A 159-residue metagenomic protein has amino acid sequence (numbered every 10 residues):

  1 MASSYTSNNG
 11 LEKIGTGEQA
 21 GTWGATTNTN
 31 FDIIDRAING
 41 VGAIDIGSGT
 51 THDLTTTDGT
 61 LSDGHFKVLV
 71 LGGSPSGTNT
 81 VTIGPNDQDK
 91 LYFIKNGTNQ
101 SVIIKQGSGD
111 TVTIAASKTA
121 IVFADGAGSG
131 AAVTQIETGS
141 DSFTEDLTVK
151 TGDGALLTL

Functional and structural regions predicted by a protein language model:
A2-N9, G15-V102, D141-L159: Exposed extracellular interaction/assembly regions and N-terminal maturation sites
F31-N39, Q100-S108, F123-T138: Short, surface-exposed terminal/edge motifs of secreted or surface/virion proteins that either
T113-A116: Short proline/glycine- and polar residue-rich coil/turn motifs
